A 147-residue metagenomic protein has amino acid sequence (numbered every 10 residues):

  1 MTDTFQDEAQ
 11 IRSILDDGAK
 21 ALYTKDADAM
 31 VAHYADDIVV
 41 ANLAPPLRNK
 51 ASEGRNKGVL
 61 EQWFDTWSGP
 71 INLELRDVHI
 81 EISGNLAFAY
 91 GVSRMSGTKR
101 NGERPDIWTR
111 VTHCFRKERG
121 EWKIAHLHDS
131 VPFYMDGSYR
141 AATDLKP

Functional and structural regions predicted by a protein language model:
M1-A9, L145-P147: Basic/polar N-terminal segments that are highly enriched at the extreme N-terminus, encompassing both cleavable
F5-E8, S13, A27-S83, V92 (+1 more regions): A solvent-exposed, acidic/Ser-Thr-rich amphipathic alpha-helical stretch
R12, D16-K20: Amphipathic alpha-helical repeat scaffolds
G18, K25-D26: Short helix-adjacent coil turns
G91-T98: Generic short beta-strand segments
W108-S138: Short beta-strand edge/turn micro-motifs at domain boundaries
